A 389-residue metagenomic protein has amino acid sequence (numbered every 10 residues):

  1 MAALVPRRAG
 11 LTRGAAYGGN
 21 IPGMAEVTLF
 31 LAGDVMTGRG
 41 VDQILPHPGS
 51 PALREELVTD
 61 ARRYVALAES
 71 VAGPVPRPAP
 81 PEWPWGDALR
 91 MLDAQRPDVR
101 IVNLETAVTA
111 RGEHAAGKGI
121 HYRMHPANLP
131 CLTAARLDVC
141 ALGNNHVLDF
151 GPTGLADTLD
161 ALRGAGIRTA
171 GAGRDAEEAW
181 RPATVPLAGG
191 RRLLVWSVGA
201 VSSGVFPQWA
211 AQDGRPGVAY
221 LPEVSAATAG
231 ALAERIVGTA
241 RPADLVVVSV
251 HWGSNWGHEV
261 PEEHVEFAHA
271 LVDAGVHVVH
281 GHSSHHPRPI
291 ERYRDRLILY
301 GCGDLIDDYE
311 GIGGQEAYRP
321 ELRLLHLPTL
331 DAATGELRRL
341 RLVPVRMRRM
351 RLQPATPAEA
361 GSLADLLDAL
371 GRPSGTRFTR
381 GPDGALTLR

Functional and structural regions predicted by a protein language model:
L4, L11-R13, Y17-R389: Acidic, metal/ion-coordinating pockets
